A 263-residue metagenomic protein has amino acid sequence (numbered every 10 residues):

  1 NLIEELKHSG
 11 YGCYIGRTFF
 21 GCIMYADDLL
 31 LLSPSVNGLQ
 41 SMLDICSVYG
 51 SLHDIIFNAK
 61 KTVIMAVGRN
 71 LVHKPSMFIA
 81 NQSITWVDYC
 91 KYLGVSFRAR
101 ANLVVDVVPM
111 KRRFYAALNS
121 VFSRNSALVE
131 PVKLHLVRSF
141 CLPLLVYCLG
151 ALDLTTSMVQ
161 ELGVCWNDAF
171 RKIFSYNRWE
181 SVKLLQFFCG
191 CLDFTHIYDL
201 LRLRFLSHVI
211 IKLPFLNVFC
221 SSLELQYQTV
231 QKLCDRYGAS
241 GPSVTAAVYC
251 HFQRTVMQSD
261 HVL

Functional and structural regions predicted by a protein language model:
N1-Y11, N37-G38: Conserved pre-motif C helix in the palm subdomain of viral-like polymerases
L2, D27-L29, G50, D54 (+6 more regions): Mobile genetic element proteins and their domesticated derivatives, centered on retroelements and DNA transposons
C22-L52, G68-L71, R98-L103: Catalytic palm subdomain of template-directed nucleic-acid polymerases, centered on the conserved carboxylate motif
I56-Y89: Short, conserved micro-motifs composed of acidic
A59-V63, S126-V137, S181-L185: Short amphipathic alpha-helical interface segments
N81-D153: Basic, alpha-helical interaction scaffolds
L162-I173, R202: Short amphipathic alpha-helical coiled-coil/interface segments
L184-L263: Extended C-terminal regions of large enzymes
